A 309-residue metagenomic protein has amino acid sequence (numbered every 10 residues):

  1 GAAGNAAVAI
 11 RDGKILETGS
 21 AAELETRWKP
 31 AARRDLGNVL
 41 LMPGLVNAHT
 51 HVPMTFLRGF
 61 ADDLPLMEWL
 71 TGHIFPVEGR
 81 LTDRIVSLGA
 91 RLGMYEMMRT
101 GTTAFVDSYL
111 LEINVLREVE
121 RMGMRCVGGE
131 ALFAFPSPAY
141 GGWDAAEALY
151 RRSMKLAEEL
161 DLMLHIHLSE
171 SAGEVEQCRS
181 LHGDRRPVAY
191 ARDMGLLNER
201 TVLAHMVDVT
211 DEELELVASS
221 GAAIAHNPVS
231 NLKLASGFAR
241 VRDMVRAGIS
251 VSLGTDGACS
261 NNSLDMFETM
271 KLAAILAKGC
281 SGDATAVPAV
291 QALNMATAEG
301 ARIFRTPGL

Functional and structural regions predicted by a protein language model:
G1-M42: Histidine-rich, glycine-flanked metal-binding segment
E25-W69, R91, M98-R99: Replace "His-x-His-based motif
G44-T50, F105-D107, C126-G129, L164-I166 (+3 more regions): Hydrophobic faces of well-ordered beta-strands that scaffold small-molecule active sites in alpha/beta enzyme cores
H51, L110-L111, A131-P136, W143-A145 (+4 more regions): Active-site beta-loop-alpha junctions enriched in small/polar residues
F56-L88, Y95, V127-G142, A172-R200 (+3 more regions): Active-site gating loops and adjacent loop-to-helix segments of metal-dependent hydrolytic enzymes
E78-L156: Active-site loop-helix segments enriched in His/Asp/Glu that coordinate and activate a nucleophilic water at divalent
W143-A223, L234-V251, E268-K271, G308: Histidine/acidic residue-rich metal-binding segments in metalloenzymes
D193-R200, R242-L309: His/Asp/Glu-enriched, well-ordered alpha-helical/loop segment that forms or immediately abuts the divalent-metal
